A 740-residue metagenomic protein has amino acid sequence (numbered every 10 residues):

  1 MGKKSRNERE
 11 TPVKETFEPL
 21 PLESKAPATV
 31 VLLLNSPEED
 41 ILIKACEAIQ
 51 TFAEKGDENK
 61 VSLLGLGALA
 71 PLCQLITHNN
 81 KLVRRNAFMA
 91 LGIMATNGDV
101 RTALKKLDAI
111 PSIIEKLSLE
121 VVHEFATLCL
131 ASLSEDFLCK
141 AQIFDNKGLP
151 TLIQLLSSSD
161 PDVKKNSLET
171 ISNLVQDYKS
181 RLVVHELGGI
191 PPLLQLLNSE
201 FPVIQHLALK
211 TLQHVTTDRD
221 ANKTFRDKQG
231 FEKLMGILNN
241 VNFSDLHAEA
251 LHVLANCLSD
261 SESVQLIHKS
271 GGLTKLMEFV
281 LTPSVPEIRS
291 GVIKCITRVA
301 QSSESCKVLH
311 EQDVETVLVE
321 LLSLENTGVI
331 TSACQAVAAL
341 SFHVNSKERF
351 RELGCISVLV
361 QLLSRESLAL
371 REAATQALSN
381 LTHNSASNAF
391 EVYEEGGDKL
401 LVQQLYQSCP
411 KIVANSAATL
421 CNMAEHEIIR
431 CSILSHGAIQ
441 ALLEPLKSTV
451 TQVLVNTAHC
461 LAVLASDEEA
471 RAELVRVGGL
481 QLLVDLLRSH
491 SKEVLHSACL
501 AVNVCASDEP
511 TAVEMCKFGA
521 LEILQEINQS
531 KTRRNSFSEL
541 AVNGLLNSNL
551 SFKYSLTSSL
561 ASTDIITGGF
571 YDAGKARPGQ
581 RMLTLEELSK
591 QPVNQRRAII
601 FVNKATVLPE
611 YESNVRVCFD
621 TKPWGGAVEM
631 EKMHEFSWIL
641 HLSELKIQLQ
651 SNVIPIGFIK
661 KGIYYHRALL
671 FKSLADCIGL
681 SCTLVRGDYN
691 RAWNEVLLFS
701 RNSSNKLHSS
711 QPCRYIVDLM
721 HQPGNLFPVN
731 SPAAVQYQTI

Functional and structural regions predicted by a protein language model:
M1-F619, E629-K632, I654-P655, L684-R686 (+1 more regions): Long amphipathic alpha-helical tracts in eukaryotic proteins
E631-A692, L697-R701: Active-site neighborhood of thiol-dependent amide/isopeptide-bond enzymes
